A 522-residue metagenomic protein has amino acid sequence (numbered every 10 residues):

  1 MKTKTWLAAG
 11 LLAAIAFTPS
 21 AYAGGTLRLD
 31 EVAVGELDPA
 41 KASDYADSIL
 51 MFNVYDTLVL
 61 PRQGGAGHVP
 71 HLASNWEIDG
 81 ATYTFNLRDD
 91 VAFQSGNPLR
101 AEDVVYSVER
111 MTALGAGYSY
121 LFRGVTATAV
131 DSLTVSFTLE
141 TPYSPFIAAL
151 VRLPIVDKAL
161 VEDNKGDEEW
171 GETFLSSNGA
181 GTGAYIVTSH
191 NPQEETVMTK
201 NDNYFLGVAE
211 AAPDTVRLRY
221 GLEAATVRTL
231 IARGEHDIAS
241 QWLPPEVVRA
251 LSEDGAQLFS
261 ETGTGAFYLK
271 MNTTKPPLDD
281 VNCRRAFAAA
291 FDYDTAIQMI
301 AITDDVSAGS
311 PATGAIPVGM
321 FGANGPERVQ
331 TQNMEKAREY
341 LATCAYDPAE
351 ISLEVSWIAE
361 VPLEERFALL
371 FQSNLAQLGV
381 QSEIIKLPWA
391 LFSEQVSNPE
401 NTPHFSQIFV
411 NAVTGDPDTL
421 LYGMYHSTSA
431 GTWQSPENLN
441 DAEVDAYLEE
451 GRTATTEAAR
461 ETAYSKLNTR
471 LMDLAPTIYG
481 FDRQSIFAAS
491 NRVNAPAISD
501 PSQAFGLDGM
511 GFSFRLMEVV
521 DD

Functional and structural regions predicted by a protein language model:
D30-G80, E109, A180-G181: N-terminal lobe/hinge region of extracytoplasmic solute-binding protein
R62-Q63, L153-V208, T215, M334-E335 (+2 more regions): Gly/Pro-rich hinge or "lid" segments in bacterial periplasmic/extracellular proteins
E77, S119-N164, S189: Surface-exposed binding/hinge segments that line and control ligand-binding clefts or catalytic entry sites
A81, E383-S393, Y422-N491, D521-D522: Extracytoplasmic/peripheral linker and loop segments enriched in polar/acidic and small residues with frequent Thr/Pro
N203-R249: Ligand-site clamp/hinge motif
T274, L278-G319, R366-F367, L471-Y479: Periplasmic-binding protein-like
S307-T343, A359-R366: Structural transition elements
F487-D522: Long beta-strand-rich cores associated with HINT superfamily self-processing modules
